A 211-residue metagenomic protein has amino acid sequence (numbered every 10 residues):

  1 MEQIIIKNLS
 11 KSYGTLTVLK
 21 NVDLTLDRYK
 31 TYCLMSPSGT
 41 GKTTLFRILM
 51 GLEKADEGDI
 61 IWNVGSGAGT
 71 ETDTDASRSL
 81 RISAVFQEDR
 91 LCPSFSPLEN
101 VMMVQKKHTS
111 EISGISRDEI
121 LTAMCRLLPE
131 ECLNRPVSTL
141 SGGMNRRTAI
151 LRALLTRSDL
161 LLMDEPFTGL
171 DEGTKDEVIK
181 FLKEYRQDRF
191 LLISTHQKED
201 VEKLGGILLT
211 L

Functional and structural regions predicted by a protein language model:
I4, L19-N21: Conserved structural motif at the start of ABC-family nucleotide-binding domains
M50: Helix-to-loop junction immediately C-terminal to a conserved catalytic motif
E88, F95-S110: Q-loop/switch helix immediately C-terminal to the Walker
G114-C132: Conserved ABC ATPase "signature" region
P136-L140, M144: Conserved ABC ATPase signature
I150: Hydrophobic anchor residue at the start of the ABC signature
D164, D171: ABC-family nucleotide-binding domains
